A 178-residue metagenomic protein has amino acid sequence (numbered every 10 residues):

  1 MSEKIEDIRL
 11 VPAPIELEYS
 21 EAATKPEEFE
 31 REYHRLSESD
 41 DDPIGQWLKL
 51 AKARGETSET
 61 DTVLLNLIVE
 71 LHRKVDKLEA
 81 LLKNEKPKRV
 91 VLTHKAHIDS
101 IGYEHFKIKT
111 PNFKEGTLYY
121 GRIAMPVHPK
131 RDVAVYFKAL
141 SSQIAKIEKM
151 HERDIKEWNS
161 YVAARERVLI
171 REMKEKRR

Functional and structural regions predicted by a protein language model:
M1-D99, F106-R178: Structured alpha-helical
